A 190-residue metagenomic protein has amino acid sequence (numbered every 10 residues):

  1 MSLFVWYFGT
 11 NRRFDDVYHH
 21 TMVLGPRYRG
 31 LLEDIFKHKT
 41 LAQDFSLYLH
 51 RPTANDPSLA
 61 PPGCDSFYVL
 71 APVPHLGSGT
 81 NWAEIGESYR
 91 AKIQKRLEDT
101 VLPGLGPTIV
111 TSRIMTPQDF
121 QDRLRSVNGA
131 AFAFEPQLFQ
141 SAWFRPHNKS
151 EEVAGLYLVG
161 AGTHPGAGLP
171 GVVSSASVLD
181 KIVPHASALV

Functional and structural regions predicted by a protein language model:
M1-A60: Mid-domain catalytic core of redox enzymes that form a hydrophobic substrate pocket/lid adjacent to a catalytic redox
F8, V69, L97, L156 (+2 more regions): Hydrophobic, well-ordered secondary-structure elements that form the walls of internal hydrophobic environments
G9-N11, P61-R96: Conserved FAD/dinucleotide-binding core of flavoprotein oxidoreductases
R13-F14, T40-A42, W82-D122: Flavin-binding catalytic cores
D44-Y48, P103-P165: A glycine-rich dinucleotide-binding beta-alpha-beta segment and adjacent secondary-structure elements that constitute
P57-C64, H147-E152: Short glycine/proline-enriched loop/turn "hinge" motifs that connect secondary-structure elements and lie
A161-P184: A conserved FAD-binding loop/helix module that cradles the flavin
P184-V190: Active-site-proximal substrate-binding core of FAD-dependent oxidoreductases
